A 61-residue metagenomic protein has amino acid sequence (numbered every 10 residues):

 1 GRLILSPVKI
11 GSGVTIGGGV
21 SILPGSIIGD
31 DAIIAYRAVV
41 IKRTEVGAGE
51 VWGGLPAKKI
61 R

Functional and structural regions predicted by a protein language model:
G1-R2: Regulatory activation segment
L5-S6, G11-S12, G17-P24, G29-D30 (+5 more regions): Left-handed beta-helix
